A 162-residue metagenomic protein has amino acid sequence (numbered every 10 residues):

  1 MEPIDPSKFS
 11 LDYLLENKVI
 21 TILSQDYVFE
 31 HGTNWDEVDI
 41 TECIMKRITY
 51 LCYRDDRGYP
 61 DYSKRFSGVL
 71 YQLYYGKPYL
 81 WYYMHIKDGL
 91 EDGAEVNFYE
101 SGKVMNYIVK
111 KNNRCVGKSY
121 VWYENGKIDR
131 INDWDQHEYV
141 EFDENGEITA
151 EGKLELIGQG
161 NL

Functional and structural regions predicted by a protein language model:
M1-L162: Glycine/tyrosine- and acidic-biased, solvent-exposed loop/turn segments at the edges of beta-strands
